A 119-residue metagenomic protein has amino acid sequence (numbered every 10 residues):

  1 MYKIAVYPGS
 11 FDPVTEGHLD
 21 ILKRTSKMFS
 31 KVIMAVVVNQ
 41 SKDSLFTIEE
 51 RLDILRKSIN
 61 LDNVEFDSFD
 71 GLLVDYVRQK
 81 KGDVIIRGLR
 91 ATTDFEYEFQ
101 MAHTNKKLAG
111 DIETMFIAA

Functional and structural regions predicted by a protein language model:
M1-A119: Nucleotidyltransferase catalytic core that binds NTPs
